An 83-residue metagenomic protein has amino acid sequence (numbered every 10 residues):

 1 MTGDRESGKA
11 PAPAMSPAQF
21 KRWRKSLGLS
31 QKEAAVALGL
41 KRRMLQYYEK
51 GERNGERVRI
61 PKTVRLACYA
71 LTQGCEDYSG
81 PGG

Functional and structural regions predicted by a protein language model:
M1-E6, Y78-G83: Short intrinsically disordered terminal tails
T2-S26: A short, Lys/Arg-rich alpha-helix, primarily the initiator
S7-A12, E52-R59: Intrinsically disordered, low-complexity coil segments
M15, Q46-E52: Catalytic cores of nucleotide-sugar-dependent glycosyltransferases that transfer UDP/GDP/TDP-activated
R22, K32-E33, R65-L66: A broad detector of short, well-ordered amphipathic alpha-helices that serve as recognition/interaction surfaces
K25, G39, K50-R53: Residue-level detection of the helix-turn-helix DNA-binding "recognition helix"
L29-Y47: Short alpha-helical DNA-recognition segment
R57-G80: DNA major-groove recognition helix of helix-turn-helix/homeodomain DNA-binding modules
